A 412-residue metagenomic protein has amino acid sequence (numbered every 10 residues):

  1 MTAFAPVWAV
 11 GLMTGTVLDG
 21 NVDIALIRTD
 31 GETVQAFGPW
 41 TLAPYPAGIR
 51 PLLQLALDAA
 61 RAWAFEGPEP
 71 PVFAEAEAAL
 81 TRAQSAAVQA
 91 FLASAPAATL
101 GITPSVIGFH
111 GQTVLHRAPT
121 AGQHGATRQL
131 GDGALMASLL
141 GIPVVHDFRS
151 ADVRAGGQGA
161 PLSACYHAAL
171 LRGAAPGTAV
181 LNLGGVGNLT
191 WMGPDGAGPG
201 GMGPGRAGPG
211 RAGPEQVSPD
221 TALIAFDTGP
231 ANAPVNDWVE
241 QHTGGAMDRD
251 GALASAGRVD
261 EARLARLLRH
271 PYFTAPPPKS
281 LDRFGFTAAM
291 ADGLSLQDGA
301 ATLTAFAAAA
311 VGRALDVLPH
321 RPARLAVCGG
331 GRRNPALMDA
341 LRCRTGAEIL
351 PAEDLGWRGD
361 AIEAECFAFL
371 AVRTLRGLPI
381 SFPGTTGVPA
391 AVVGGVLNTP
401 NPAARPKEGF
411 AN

Functional and structural regions predicted by a protein language model:
M1-F4, V114-T127, G133-A134, V145-H146 (+2 more regions): Nucleotide/phosphate-binding catalytic cleft detector across ATP-hydrolyzing and phosphate-transferring enzymes
F4-V10: Extreme N-terminal starter segment of soluble prokaryotic enzymes
T14-T16, N21-I27, P39-L55, L139-L170 (+2 more regions): Glycine-rich phosphate-binding loop plus the immediately following alpha-helix
L18, E353-A403: Glycine-rich phosphate-binding/hydrolytic loop that grips phosphoryl groups
W63-G131: Short beta-strand-loop/turn "lid" adjacent to the catalytic site in phosphate-handling enzymes
P96-T103, G193-T221, K407: Intrinsically disordered, low-complexity terminal tails and inter-domain linkers enriched for S/T/G/P/D/E
G101-H110, H320-G331: Short glycine-rich phosphate-binding loop at a beta-alpha junction
H242-P322, P335-R342: A contiguous, well-structured pocket-lining segment that forms one wall/lid of small-molecule binding clefts in soluble
